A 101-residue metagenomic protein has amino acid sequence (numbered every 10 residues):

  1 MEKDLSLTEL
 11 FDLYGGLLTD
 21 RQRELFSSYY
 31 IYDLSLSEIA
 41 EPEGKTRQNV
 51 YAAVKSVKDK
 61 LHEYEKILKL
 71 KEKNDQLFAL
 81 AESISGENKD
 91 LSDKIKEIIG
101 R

Functional and structural regions predicted by a protein language model:
E2-G15: Short, Lys/Arg-enriched N-terminal segment that forms or immediately precedes the first helix of a structured domain
D20-Y32: Short amphipathic alpha helix immediately N-terminal
S35-S37, E43: Helix-turn-helix DNA-binding elements, focusing on the entry/boundary residues of the two helices that contact DNA
I39-A40, V50: Hydrophobic positions on the alpha-helical face of helix-turn-helix-like DNA-binding modules
A53-S56: Residues within the DNA-recognition helix of helix-turn-helix
K58-E65: C-terminal flanking helix
L80-R101: Helix-turn-helix/homeodomain-like alpha-helical modules used for DNA recognition and transcription-factor dimerization
